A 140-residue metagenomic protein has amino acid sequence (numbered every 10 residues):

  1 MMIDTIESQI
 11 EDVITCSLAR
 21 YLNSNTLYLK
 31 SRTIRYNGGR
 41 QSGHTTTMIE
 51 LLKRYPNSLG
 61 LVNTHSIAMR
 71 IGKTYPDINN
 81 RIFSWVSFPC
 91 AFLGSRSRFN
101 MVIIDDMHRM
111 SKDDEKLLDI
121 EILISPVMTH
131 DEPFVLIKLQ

Functional and structural regions predicted by a protein language model:
M2-N37, I49: Pre-Walker A adenine-sensing motif
I3, Y21-L22, T64, P76 (+1 more regions): Short, structured coil/loop segments at alpha-helix boundaries
S8, D12, C16, E50 (+2 more regions): Charged/polar, solvent-exposed surface patches and flexible loops
A19, N79, F83, D119-E121: Intrinsically disordered, low-complexity regions
T26-A91: Conserved P-loop
T47, P56, I103-S111: Short, Lys/Arg-enriched charge-dense amphipathic segments
L61, M101-I103: Structural motif
H65-T74, C90-F99, M107-Q140: Replace "adjacent to P-loop NTPase cores in ATP/GTP-dependent enzymes" with "adjacent to NTP-binding cores
